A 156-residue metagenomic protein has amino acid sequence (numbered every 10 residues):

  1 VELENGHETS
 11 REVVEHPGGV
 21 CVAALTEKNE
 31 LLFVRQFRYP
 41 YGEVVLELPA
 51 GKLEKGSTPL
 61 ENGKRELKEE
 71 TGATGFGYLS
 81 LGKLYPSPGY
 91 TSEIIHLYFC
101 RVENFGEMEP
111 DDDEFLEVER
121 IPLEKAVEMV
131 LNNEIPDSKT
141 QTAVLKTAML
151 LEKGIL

Functional and structural regions predicted by a protein language model:
V1-C21, T26-E27: Acidic, metal-coordinating catalytic segment for phosphate/diphosphate chemistry, firing primarily on the Nudix
E4-N5, T26-K28, F37, R101-F105 (+2 more regions): Short loop segments at secondary-structure junctions
G18-C21, K52-S138: Unchanged
G19-E43, E47: A glycine-rich, hydrophobic loop/mini-helix early in the fold
E128-L156: Long hydrophobic alpha-helical segments typical of transmembrane helices together with their membrane-interfacial
